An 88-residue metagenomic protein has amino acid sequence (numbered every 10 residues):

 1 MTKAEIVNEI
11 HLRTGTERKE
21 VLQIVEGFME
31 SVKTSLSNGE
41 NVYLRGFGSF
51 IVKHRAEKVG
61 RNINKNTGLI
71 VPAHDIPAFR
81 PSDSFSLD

Functional and structural regions predicted by a protein language model:
M1-D88: Strongly charged
